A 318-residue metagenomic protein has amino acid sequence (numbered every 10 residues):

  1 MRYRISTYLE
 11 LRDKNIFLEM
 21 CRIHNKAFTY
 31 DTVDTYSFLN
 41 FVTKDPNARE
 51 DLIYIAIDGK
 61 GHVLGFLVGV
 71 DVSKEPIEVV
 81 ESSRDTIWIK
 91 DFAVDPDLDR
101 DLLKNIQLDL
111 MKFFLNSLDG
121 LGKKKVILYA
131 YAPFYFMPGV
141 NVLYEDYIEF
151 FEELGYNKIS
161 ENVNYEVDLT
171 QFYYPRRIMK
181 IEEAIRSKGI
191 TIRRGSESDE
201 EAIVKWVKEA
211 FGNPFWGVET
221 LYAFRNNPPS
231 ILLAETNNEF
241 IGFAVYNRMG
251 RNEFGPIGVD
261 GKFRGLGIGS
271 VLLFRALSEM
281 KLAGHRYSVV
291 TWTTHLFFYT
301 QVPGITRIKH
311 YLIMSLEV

Functional and structural regions predicted by a protein language model:
M1-V42, A48-R49, I53-I57, R177-F215: Short amphipathic alpha-helix that is part of the acyltransferase structural core
N25-G59, L64-R84, K208-G261: A conserved beta-strand-loop-helix scaffold within acyl/acetyltransferase catalytic domains
G65, S160-V163, G242, K309: A structural microfeature
W88-N105, A132-F134, I257-G265, T294: A short, internal acetyl-CoA/4′-phosphopantetheine-binding micro-motif in the GNAT/acyltransferase core
D99, L103-R186, L312-E317: Acyl-donor-binding surface of acyltransferase catalytic domains
R100-D119, V259, G265-S278, Q301: Conserved acetyl-CoA-binding loop-helix of GNAT-fold acetyltransferases
V126-A130, F254, S288-W292: Conserved hydrophobic beta-strand within the GNAT/NAT acetyltransferase core sheet that lines the active-site cleft
G265-V318: Short hairpin/turn module used for nucleic-acid contact or packing/dimerization
